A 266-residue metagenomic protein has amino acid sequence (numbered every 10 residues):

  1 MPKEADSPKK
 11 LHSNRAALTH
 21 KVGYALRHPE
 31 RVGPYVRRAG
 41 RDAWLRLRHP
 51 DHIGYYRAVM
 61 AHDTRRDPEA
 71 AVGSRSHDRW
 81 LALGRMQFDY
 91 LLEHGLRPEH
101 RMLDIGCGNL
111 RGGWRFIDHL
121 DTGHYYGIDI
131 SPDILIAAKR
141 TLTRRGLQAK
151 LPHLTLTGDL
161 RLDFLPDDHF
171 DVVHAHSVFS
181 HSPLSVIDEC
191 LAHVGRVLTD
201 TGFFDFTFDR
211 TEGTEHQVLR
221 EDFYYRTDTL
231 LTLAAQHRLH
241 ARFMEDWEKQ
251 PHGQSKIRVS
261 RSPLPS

Functional and structural regions predicted by a protein language model:
P2-G23, R27-H94, N109-F164, S182-E189 (+2 more regions): Class I (Rossmann-like) S-adenosyl-L-methionine-dependent methyltransferase catalytic domain, capturing the SAM-binding
E99-G108: Conserved class I S-adenosyl-L-methionine
R101, H124, H169-D171: Structural signature of beta-strand start/N-cap positions in the alpha/beta core of ABC transporter nucleotide-binding
R101, T201-F203: Short glycine-centered segments of the SAM/dcSAM-binding site in methyltransferase folds
D104, D129, D171: Acidic active-site catalytic centers that drive phospho-/nucleotidyl reactions and related ester hydrolyses
L162-V173: A short acidic, Gly/Pro-enriched loop at the edge of an enzyme's catalytic core that lines a small-molecule cofactor
V172-S185: A short SAM/SAH-binding and catalytic strip from SAM-dependent methyltransferases
